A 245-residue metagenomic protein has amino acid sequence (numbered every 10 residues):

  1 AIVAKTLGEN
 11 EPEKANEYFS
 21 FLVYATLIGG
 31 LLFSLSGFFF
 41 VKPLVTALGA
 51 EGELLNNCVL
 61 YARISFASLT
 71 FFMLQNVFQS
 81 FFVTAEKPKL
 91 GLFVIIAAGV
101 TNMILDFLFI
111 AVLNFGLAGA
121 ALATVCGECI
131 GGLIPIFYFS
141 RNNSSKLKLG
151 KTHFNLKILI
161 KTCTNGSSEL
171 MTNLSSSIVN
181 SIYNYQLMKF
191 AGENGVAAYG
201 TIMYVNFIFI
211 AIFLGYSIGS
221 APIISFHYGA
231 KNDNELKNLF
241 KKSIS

Functional and structural regions predicted by a protein language model:
A1-L35, F72-G91, A198-S245: Small-residue-rich hydrophobic transmembrane alpha-helices
T26, A62-S65, L69, K87 (+4 more regions): Residue-level recognition of transmembrane alpha-helices in multi-pass small-molecule transporters/permeases
T26, S65, G91, I95 (+5 more regions): Residue-level signature of transmembrane alpha-helical cores of multipass secondary-active transporters and flippases
L32-R63: Short membrane-interface helical motifs at transmembrane helix boundaries in multi-pass membrane transporters
V45-G52, L108-F115, L174-I208, F226: Helix-terminus/linker motif at the lipid-water interface of multi-pass membrane proteins
G52-Q75, F207: Alpha-helical transmembrane segments of multi-pass membrane proteins
Y61, V94-D106, F115-N143: Hydrophobic alpha-helical transmembrane segments
T124, P135-S176: Interhelical loop/hinge segments that connect adjacent transmembrane helices in multipass membrane
